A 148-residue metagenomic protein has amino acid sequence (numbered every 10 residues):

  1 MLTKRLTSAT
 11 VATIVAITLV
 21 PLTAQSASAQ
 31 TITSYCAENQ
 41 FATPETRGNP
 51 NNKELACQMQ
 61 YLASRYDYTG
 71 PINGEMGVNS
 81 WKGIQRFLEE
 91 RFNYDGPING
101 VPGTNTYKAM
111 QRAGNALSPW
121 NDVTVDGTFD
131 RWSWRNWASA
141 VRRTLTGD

Functional and structural regions predicted by a protein language model:
M1-T46: N-terminal prepro-regions of secreted/extracellular proteins
A42-L55, S64-N136, L145-D148: Short acidic, glycine/serine/threonine-rich helix-capping segments at coil-helix boundaries
V141: Alpha-helical segment that forms one wall of the substrate-binding/catalytic cleft in peptidoglycan-active domains
